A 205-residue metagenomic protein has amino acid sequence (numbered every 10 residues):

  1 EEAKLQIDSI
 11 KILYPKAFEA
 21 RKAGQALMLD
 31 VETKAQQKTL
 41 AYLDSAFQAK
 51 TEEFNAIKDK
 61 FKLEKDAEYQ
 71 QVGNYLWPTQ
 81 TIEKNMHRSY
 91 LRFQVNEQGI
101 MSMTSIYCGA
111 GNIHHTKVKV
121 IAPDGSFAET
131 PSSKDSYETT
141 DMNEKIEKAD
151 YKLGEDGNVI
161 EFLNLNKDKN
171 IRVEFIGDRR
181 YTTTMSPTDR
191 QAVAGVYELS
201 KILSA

Functional and structural regions predicted by a protein language model:
K4-I7: Inward-facing hydrophobic residues that define packing positions of alpha-helical scaffold repeats
K11-A23: Short solvent-exposed coil/turn linkers within tandem alpha-helical repeat scaffolds
L27-K58: Alpha-helical linker/edge segments of TPR/alpha-solenoid repeat scaffolds and analogous pre-/post-domain helices
K84-N112: Contiguous beta-strand segments within globular domains
H114-V118, K169-I171: Short beta-strand/loop motifs in extracellular/secreted proteins, especially within beta-sandwich accessory domains
I121-A128, G154-D156, E161-K169: A short, structured loop/turn motif at beta-sheet edges
S126-K152: Extended, solvent-exposed segments with strong compositional bias
M142-L153, I160, D168-A205: Internal interaction segment
